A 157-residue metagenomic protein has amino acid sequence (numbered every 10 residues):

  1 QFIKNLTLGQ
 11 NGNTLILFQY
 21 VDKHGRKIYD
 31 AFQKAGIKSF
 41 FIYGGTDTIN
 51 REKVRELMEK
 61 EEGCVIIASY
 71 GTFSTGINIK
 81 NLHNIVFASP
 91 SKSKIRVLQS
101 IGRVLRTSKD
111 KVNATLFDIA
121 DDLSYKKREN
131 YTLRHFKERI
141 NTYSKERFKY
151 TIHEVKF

Functional and structural regions predicted by a protein language model:
Q1-A31, Y143: Conserved strand-helix element at the start of the C-terminal RecA-like helicase core
G12-N13, I37-K38, E62-C64: Short coil/turn segments at beta-strand junctions that form active-site/ligand-binding loops
L15, Y29, Q33-E52: Conserved RecA-like helicase motor-core motifs
S39-F41, L116, Y150-I152: Conserved beta-strand scaffold positions in the cores of enzyme catalytic domains, especially in NTP/NDP-utilizing
Y43-K145: Conserved RecA-like P-loop NTPase helicase motor core
I140-N141, K145-F157: Charged phosphate-binding loop/patch that engages nucleotide di/tri-phosphates or the phosphate backbone of nucleic
